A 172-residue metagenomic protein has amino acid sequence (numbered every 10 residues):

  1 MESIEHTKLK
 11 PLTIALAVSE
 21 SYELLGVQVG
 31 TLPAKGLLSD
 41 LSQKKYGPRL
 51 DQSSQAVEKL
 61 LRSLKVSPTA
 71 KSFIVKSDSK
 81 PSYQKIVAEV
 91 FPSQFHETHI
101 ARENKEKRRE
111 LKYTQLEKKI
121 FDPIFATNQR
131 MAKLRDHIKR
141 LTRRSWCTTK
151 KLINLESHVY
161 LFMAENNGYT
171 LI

Functional and structural regions predicted by a protein language model:
M1-I172: Residue-level recognition of single "structural anchor" positions that define or cap local secondary structure
